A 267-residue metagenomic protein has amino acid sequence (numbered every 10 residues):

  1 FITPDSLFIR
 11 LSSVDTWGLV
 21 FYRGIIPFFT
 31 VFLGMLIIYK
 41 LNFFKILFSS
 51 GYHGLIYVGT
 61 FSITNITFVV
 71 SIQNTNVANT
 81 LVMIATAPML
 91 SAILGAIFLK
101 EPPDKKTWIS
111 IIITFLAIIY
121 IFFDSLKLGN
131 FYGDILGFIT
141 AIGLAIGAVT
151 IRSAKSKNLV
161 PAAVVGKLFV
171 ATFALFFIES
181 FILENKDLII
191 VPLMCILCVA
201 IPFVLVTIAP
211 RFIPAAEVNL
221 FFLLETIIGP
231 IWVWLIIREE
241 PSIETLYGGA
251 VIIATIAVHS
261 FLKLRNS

Functional and structural regions predicted by a protein language model:
F1-F21, G59, T67, I112 (+1 more regions): Glycine-/small-residue-enriched transmembrane alpha-helix faces in small-molecule transporters and effluxers
T3, V58, S62-I66, P88-I93 (+5 more regions): Hydrophobic/small/kink-forming positions within alpha-helical transmembrane segments of polytopic membrane proteins
S12, L19, R23, S71 (+9 more regions): Hydrophobic/aromatic residues within transmembrane alpha-helices of multi-pass small-molecule transporters
G18, I25-F29, V69-K100, A216-W234: Specific alpha-helical transmembrane segments that line the substrate/conduction pathway and gating interfaces
G24, M35, F123, L223-S267: C-terminal-most transmembrane helix of multi-pass membrane proteins
F28-I56, V69, P102-W108, L126-Y132 (+4 more regions): Membrane-interface interhelical linkers
F48, L81-I84, K100-Y120, K127-L136 (+1 more regions): Loop-to-transmembrane alpha-helix entry segments
T80-T86, I151-F169, V199-L235: Helix-helix packing/entry segments at the starts of transmembrane helices
